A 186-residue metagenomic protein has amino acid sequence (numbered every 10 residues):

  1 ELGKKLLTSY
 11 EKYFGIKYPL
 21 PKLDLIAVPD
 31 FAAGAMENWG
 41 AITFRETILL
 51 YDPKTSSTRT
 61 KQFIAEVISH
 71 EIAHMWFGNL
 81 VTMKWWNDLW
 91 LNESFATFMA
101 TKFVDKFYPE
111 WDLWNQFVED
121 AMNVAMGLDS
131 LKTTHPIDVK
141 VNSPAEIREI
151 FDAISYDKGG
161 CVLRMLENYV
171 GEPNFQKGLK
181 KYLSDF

Functional and structural regions predicted by a protein language model:
E1-F186: Hydrophobic alpha-helical and helix-loop surface patches within well-folded domains that function as non-catalytic
